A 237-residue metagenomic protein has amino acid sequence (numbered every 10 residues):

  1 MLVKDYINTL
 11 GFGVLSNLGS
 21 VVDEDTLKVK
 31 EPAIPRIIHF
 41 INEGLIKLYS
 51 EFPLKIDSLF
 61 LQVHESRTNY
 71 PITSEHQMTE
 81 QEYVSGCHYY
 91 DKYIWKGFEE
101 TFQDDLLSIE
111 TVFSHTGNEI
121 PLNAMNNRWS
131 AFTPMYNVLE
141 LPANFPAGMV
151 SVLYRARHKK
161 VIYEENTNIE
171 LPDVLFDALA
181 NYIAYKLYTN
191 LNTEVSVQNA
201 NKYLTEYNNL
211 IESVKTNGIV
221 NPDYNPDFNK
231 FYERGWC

Functional and structural regions predicted by a protein language model:
M1-C237: Glycine-enriched, solvent-exposed interface loops adjoining structured elements
